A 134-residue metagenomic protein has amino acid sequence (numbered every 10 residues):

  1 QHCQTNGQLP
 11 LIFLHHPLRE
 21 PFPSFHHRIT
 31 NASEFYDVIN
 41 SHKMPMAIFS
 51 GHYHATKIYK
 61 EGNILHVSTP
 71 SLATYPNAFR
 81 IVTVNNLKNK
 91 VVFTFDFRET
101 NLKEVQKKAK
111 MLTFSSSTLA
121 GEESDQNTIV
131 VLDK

Functional and structural regions predicted by a protein language model:
Q1-L65, S117-L132: His/acidic metal-ligating clusters that form di-metal
P21-P23, N77, E104-V105: Extracytoplasmic/secreted cell-surface and envelope-processing proteins
M46, G51-L102: Active-site/pore-lining binding-face segments in mid-to-C-terminal subdomains
N85-K134: A short C-terminal boundary segment appended to hydrolase-like catalytic domains
